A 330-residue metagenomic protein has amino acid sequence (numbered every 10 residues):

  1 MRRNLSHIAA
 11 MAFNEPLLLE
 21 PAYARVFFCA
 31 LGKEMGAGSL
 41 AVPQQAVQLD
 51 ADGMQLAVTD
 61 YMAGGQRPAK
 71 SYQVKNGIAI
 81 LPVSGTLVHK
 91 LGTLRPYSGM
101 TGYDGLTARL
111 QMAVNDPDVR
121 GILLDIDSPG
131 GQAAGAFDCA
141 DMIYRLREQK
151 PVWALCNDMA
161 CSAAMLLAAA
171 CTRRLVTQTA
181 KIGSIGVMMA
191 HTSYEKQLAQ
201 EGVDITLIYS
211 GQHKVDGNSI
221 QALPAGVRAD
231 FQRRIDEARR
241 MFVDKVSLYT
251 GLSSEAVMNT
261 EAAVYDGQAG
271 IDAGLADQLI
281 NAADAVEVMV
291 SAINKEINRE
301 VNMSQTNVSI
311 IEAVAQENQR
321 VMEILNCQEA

Functional and structural regions predicted by a protein language model:
M1-K150, M159-L166, A170-Y249, A292 (+3 more regions): Small-residue-centered hinge/linker elements
G121, T172-R173, R233, A262-A263 (+1 more regions): Well-ordered beta-strand positions
L155-C161, N259-A263: Glycine-rich beta-to-alpha transition loops that act as phosphate-gripper elements at the mouths of alpha/beta enzyme
R239-A269: Secondary-structure end/capping motifs
A283-N302: C-terminal intrinsically disordered, low-complexity extensions immediately downstream of enzyme catalytic cores
N326-E329: Short, intrinsically disordered C-terminal tails of secreted or membrane-associated proteins
